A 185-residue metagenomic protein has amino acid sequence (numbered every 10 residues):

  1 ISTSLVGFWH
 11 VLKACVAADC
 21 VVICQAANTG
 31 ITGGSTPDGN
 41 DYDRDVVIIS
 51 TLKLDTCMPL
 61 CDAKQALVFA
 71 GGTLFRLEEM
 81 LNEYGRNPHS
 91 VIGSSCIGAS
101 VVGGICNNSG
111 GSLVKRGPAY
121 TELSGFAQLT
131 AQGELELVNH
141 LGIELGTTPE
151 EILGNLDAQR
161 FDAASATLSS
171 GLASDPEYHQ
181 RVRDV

Functional and structural regions predicted by a protein language model:
I1-L54, P88-V91: Glycine-rich N-terminal segment of FAD-binding domains in flavoprotein oxidoreductases, spanning the beta-loop-helix
T56-L60, A70, L74-F75, E79-V185: FAD-binding subdomain of flavoenzyme oxidoreductases
D62-K64: Structural motif
